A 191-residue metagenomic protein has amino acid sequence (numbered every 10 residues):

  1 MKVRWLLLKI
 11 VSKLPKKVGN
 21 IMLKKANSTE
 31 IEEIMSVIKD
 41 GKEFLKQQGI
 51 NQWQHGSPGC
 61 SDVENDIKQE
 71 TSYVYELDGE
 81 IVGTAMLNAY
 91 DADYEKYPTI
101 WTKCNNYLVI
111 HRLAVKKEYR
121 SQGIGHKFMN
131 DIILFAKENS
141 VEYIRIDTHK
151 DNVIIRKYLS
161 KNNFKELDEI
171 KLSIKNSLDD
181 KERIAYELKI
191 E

Functional and structural regions predicted by a protein language model:
M22-S36: A short beta-loop-alpha structural element at the N-terminal edge of CoA-dependent acyl/N-acetyltransferase catalytic
K42-E64: Conserved GNAT-fold acetyl-CoA-binding loop/helix
T71-A85: Conserved beta-hairpin
M86-R112, R120, I174: Conserved acyl-donor/pantetheine-binding loop and adjacent beta-alpha core of acyl/acetyltransferases and related
V115, S121-L134, K157-K161: Conserved acetyl-CoA-binding loop-helix of GNAT-fold acetyltransferases
H126, E138, D151-D168: Conserved active-site alpha-helix within GNAT-family acetyltransferase domains
M129, A136-T148: Conserved GNAT acetyl-CoA-binding A-motif
D147, S160-E182: Conserved catalytic-core motifs of GNAT/GCN5-like acyltransferases
